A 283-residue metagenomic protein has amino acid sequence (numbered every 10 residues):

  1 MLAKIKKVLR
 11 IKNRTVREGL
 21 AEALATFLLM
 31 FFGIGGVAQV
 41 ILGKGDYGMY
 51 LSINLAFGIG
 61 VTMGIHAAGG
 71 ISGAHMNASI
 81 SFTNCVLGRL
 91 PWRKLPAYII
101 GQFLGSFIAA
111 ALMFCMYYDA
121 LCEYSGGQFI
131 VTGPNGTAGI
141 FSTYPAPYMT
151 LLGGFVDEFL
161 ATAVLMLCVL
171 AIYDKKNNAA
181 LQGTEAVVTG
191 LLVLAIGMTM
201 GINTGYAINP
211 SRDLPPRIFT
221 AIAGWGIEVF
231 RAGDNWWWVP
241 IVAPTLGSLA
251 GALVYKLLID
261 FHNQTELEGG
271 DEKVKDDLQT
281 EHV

Functional and structural regions predicted by a protein language model:
M1-V283: Membrane-interface helix-loop junctions and terminal tails of multi-pass membrane proteins
